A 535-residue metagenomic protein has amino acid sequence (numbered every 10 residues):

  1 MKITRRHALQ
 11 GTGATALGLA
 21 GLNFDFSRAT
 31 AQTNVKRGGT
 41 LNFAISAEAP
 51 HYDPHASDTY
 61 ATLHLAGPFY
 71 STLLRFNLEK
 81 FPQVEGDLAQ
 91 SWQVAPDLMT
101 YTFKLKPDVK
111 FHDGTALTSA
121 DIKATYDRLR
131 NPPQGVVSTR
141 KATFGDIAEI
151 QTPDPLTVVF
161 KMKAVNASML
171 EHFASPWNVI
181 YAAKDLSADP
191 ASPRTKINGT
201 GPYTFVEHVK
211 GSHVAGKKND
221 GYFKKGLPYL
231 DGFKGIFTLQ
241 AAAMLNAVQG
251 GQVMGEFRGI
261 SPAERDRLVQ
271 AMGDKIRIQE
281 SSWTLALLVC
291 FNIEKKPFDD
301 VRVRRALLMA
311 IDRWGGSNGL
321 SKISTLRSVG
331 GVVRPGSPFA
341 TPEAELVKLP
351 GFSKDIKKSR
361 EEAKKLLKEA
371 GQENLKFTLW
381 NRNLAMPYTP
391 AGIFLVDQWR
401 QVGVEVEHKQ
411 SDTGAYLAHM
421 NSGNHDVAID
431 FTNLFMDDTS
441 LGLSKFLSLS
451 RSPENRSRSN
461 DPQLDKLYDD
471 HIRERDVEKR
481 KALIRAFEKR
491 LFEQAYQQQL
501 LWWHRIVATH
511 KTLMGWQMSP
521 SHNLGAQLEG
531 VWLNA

Functional and structural regions predicted by a protein language model:
F26, E149-Q151, V206-K217, K234-K295 (+1 more regions): Extracellular/periplasmic solute-recognition and catalytic clefts
A44-P96, D127, K196-G199: N-terminal lobe/hinge region of extracytoplasmic solute-binding protein
S57, G273, G331-V332, P338-F339 (+3 more regions): Acidic-aromatic pocket-rim loops
R75-E79, A174-P228, G232, Q240-A242 (+2 more regions): Gly/Pro-rich hinge or "lid" segments in bacterial periplasmic/extracellular proteins
M99, I356, E405-Y416, L443-K511 (+1 more regions): Extracytoplasmic/peripheral linker and loop segments enriched in polar/acidic and small residues with frequent Thr/Pro
K104, S138-D185: Surface-exposed binding/hinge segments that line and control ligand-binding clefts or catalytic entry sites
R327-L366, M386-Y388: Structural transition elements
V507-A535: Long beta-strand-rich cores associated with HINT superfamily self-processing modules
